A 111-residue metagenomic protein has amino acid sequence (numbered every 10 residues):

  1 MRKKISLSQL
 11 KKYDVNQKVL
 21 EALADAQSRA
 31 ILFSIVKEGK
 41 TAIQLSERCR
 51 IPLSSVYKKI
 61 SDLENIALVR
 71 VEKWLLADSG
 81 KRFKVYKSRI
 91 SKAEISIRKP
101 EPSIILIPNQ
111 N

Functional and structural regions predicted by a protein language model:
R2-E21: Short, Lys/Arg-enriched N-terminal segment that forms or immediately precedes the first helix of a structured domain
E21-S28: Short helix-coil-helix linker/hinge
S28, K37-T41: Short capping segments at the starts of secondary-structure elements
I31, Q44-R48, L63: A short acidic, leucine-rich amphipathic alpha-helix
A67: Glycine-centered, phosphate/nucleic-acid-interacting loop/turn motifs that mediate DNA/RNA or nucleotide
A77-N111: Conserved segment of winged-helix/HTH DNA-binding domains
